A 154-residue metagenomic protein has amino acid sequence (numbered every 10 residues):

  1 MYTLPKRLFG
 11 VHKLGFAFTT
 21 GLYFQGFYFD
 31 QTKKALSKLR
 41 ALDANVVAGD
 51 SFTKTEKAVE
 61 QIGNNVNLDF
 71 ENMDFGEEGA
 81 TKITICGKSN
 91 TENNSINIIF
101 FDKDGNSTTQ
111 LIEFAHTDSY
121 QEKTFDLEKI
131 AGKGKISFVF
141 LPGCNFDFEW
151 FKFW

Functional and structural regions predicted by a protein language model:
M1-W154: Extracytoplasmic
